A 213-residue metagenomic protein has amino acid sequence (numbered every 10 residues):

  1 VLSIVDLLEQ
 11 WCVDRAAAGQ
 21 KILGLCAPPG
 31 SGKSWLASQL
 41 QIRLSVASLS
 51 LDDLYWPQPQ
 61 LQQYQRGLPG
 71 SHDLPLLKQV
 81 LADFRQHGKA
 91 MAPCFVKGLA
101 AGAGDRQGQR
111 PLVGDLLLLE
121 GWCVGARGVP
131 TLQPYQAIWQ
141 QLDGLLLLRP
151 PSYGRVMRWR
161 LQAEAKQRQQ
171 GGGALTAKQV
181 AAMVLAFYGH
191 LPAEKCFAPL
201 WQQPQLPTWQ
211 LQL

Functional and structural regions predicted by a protein language model:
V1-G24, P28: Extreme N-terminal, non-catalytic leader segments that precede Walker-type/kinase nucleotide-binding cores
A18-G19, P111-V113, Q140-Q141: Short loop/turn elements that form and flank the Walker-type P-loop nucleotide-binding site in RecA-like NTPase cores
C26-P28, L54, W122, P151: Anionic group-transfer/hydrolysis microenvironments
K33: Conserved lysine of the Walker
L36, L40: Hydrophobic positions on the alpha1 helix immediately C-terminal to the Walker A/P-loop
A47-G104: Conserved nucleotide-sensing/catalytic segment adjacent to the nucleotide-binding pocket in NTP-handling enzymes
R106-V124: Charge-patterned, long linear interaction tracts outside catalytic cores
L116, C123-L213: Conserved NTP phosphate-binding and transfer environment spanning the P-loop NTPase/kinase superfamily
